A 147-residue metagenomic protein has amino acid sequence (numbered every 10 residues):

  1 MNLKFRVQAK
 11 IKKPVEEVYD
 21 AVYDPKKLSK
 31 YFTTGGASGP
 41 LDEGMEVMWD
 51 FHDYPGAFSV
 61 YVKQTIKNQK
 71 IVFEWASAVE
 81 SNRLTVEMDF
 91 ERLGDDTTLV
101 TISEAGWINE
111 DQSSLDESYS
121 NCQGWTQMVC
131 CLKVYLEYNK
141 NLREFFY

Functional and structural regions predicted by a protein language model:
M1-S38: Hydrophobic ligand-binding cavity/cleft-lining segments
R6-K12, M48-D50, Y61, D89: Generic structural detector for well-ordered beta-strands
K13, Y23, A57, S120-Q123 (+1 more regions): Generic recognition of short, well-ordered alpha-helical interface segments
V18-Y19, L28, V47, V62 (+4 more regions): Hydrophobic pocket/interface hotspot
S38, D53-T97, A105-I108: Hydrophobic-ligand binding "helix-grip"
L41-E46: Short coil-to-beta transition motif at edge beta-strands of beta-rich domains
A105-Y147: A conserved amphipathic terminal alpha-helix motif
